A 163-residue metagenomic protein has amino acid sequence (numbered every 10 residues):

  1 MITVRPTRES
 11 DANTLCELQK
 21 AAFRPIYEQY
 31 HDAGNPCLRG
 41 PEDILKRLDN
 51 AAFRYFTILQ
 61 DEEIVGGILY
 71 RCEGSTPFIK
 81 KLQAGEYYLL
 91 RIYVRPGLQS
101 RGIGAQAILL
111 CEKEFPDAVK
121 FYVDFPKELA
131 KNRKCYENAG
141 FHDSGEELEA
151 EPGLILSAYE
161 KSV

Functional and structural regions predicted by a protein language model:
T3-E17: A short beta-loop-alpha structural element at the N-terminal edge of CoA-dependent acyl/N-acetyltransferase catalytic
K20-L45, F53: Conserved GNAT-fold acetyl-CoA-binding loop/helix
T57, E63-G74, F78, Y88 (+1 more regions): Conserved beta-strand in the GNAT
I79-P96, V123-F125: Conserved acetyl-CoA binding element of GNAT-fold acetyltransferases
R91-V94, S100-K113, K134, N138: Conserved acetyl-CoA-binding loop-helix of GNAT-fold acetyltransferases
A105-Q106, E128-G145, E151: Conserved active-site alpha-helix within GNAT-family acetyltransferase domains
E114-K127: Conserved GNAT acetyl-CoA-binding A-motif
G153-V163: Terminal substrate-recognition subdomain of acyl/acetyltransferases
